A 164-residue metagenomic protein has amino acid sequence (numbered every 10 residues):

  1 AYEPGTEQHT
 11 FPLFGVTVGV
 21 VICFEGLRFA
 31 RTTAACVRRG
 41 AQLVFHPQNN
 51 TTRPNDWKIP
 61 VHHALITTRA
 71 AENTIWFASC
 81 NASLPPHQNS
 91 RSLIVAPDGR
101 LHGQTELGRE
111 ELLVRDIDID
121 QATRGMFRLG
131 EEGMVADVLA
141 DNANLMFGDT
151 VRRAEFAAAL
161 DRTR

Functional and structural regions predicted by a protein language model:
A1-H9, R28-A30: Active-site glycine-rich loop that binds ribose-phosphate moieties when present
Y2-P4, L13, V114: Generic structural "secondary-structure junction" signal
E7-G19, L43: Beta-strand-turn-beta hairpins that frame and shape the catalytic cleft of phosphate-ester-processing enzymes
T10, W76, N81-R164: C-terminal beta-strand edge segments of enzyme domains
T17, G26, Q121-T123: Residues that cap or initiate secondary-structure elements
V18-I22, A78-S79: Short catalytic-loop micro-motif centered on adjacent basic/acidic residues
L27-L112: CN hydrolase (nitrilase-like) catalytic-core segments centered on the catalytic cysteine and neighboring Lys/Glu
